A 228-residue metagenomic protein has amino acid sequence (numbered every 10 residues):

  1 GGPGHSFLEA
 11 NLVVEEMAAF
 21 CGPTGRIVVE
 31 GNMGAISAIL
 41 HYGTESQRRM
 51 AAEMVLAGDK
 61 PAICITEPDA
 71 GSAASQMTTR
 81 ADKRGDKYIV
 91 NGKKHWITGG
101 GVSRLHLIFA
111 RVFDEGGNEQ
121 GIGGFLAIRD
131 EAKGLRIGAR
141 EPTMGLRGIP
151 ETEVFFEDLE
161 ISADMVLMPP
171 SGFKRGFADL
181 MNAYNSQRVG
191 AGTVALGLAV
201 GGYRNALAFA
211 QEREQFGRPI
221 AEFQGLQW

Functional and structural regions predicted by a protein language model:
G1-G58, T98-L105: Internal helix-loop-helix
H5-S6, A73-S75, G99-R104, N118-G121 (+1 more regions): Short glycine/proline-enriched turns and hinge-like loops at secondary-structure junctions
V14-A18, A110, A127-A132, E157-I161: Short Ser/Thr-interspersed hydrophobic loop/turn segments at strand-loop and sheet-helix junctions that line or gate
A57-T66: A short, Trp-centered hydrophobic/proline-enriched beta-strand micro-motif
A70, H95-G101, L146, Q187-G190: Glycine-rich phosphate/pyrophosphate-binding beta-alpha loops
T79-D82: A structural signal for short hydrophobic beta-strand segments in well-ordered beta-sheet cores
N91-I137: A short core secondary-structure module
G124, R136-W228: Glycine-rich beta->alpha junctions and the first turn(s) of the following alpha-helix
